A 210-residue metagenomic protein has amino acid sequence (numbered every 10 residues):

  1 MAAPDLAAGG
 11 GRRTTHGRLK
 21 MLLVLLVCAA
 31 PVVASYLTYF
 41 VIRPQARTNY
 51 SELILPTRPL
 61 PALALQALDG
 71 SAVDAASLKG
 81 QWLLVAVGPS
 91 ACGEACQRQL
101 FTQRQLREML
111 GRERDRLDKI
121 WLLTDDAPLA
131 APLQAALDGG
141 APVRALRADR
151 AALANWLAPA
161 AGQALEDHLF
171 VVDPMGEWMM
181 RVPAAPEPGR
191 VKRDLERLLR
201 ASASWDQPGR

Functional and structural regions predicted by a protein language model:
M1-A64: N-terminal targeting signals for export/organelle localization
P4, R104-G111, W205-R210: Cysteine/selenocysteine-centered motifs that mediate thiol-based redox chemistry or coordinate metal-sulfur cofactors
L60, L78-W82, R114-R116, A164: Extracytoplasmic
L63-L83, E108: A short beta-strand-turn-helix
A76-Q103: Short active-site neighborhood of thiol/selenol oxidoreductases, capturing the structured segment around
L100-I120: Conserved helix-turn-beta segment immediately C-terminal to the redox Cys motif in thioredoxin-like folds
D118-D167: Short, internal strand/loop/helix patches that form the active-site neighborhood or redox-interaction surface
A164-R210: Thiol-/selenol-based redox modules, centered on thioredoxin-like and closely related oxidoreductase domains
